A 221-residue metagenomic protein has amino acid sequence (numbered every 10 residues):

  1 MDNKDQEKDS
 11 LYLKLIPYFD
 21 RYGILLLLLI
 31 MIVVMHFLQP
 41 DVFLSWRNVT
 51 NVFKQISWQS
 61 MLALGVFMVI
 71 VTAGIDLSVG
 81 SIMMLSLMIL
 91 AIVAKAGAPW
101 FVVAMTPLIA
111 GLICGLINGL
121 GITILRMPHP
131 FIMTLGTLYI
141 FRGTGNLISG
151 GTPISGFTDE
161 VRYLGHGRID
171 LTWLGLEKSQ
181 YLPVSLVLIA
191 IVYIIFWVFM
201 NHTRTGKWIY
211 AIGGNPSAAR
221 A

Functional and structural regions predicted by a protein language model:
M1-G23: Transmembrane alpha-helical segments of polytopic membrane transport and secretion proteins
L13-R21, W46-K54, G97-M105, G167-L186: Interfacial loop-to-helix junctions that mark the boundaries of transmembrane helices in multi-pass membrane
Y22-L26, V52, Q59, S81-L85 (+3 more regions): Hydrophobic alpha-helical transmembrane segments
L29-L44, T72, I148-S149, F196-R204: Structural signal for alpha-helical transmembrane segments and their membrane-water exit/capping regions in multi-pass
I32-L38, S45-A96, L120-M127: Single transmembrane alpha-helix segments in multi-pass membrane proteins
A98-L138: Alpha-helical transmembrane segments within multi-pass membrane transporters and channels
P130-W208: Transmembrane helix-bundle core of multi-pass membrane transporters and related energy-transducing complexes
T205-A221: Short cytoplasmic-facing helical segments at TM-TM junctions of multi-pass membrane proteins
